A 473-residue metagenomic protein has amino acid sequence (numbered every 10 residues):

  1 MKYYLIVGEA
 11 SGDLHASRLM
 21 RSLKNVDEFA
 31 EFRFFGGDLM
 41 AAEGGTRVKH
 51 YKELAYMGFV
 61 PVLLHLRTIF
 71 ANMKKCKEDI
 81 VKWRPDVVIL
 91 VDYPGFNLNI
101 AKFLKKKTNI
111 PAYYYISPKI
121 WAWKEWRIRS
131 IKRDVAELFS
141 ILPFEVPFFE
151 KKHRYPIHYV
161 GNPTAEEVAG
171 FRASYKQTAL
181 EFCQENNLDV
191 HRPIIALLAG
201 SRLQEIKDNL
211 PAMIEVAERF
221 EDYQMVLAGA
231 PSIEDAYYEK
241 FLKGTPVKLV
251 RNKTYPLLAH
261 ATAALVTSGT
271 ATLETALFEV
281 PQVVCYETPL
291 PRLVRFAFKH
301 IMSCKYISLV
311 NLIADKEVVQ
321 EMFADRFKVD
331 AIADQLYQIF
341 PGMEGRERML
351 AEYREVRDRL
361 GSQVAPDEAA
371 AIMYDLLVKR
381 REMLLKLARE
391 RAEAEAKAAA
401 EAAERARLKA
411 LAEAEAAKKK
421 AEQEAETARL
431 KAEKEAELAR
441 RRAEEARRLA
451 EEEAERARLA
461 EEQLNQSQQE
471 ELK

Functional and structural regions predicted by a protein language model:
M1-R405, K409, E413-E415, K420 (+3 more regions): Nucleotide-activated sugar donor-binding and catalytic core shared by glycosyltransferases and related lipid-linked
